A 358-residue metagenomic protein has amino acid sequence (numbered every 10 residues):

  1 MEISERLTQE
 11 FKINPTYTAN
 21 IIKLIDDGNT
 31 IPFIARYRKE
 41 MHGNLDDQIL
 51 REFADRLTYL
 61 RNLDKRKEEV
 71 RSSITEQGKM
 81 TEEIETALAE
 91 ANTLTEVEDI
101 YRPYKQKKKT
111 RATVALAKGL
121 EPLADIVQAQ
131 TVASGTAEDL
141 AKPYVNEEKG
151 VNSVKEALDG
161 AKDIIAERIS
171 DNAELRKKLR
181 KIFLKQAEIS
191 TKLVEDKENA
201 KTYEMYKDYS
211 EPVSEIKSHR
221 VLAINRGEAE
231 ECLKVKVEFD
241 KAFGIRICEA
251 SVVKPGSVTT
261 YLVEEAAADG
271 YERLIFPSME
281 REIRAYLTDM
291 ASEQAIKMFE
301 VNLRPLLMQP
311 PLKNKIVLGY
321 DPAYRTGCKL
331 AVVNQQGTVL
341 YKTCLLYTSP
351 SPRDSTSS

Functional and structural regions predicted by a protein language model:
M1-A19, D26: Generic start-of-chain signal for non-secretory N-termini
I21-I22, Y101: Short alpha-helical scaffolding segments that buttress acidic/His motifs in well-ordered protein cores
K23-L24, E90: Short alpha-helical segment immediately N-terminal to, or the first helix within, an HTH/HTH-like DNA-binding domain
T30-N44: Feature marking long nucleic-acid-engaging regions of large polymerase/nuclease enzymes
N44, E52, R56-T58: Short, small/acidic-rich helices and loops at N termini and domain boundaries of DNA replication/processing enzymes
I49-R51, L63, E68-E69, S73 (+3 more regions): Duplex nucleic acid-engaging cores and interfaces of nucleic-acid transaction enzymes
